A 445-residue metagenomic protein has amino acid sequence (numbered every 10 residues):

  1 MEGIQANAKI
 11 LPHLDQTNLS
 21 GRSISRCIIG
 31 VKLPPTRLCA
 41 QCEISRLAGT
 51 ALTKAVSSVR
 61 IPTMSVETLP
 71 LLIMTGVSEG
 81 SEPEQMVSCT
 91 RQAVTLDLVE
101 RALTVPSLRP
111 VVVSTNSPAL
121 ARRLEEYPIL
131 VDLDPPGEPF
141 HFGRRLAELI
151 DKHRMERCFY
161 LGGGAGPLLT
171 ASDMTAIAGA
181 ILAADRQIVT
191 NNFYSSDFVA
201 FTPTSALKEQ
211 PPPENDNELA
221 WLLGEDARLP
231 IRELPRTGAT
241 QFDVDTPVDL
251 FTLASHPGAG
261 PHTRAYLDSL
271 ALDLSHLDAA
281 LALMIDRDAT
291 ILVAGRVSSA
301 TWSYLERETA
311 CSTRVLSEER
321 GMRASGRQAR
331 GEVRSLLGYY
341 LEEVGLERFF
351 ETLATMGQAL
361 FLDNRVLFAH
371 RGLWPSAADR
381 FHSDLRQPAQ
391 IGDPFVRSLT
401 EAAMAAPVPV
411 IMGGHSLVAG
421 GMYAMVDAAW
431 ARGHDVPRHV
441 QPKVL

Functional and structural regions predicted by a protein language model:
L11-L19: Short hydrophobic targeting helices and cationic amphipathic motifs that mediate membrane/organellar targeting
C27, C39-C42: Cysteine-centered motifs
V59-S81: N-terminal nucleotide-binding beta1-loop-alpha1 segment
Q92-L108: A short, N-terminal amphipathic alpha-helix
R123-R157, D216, V396-L399: Short phosphate-binding loop-to-helix
P167-N192: Conserved donor-nucleotide/metal-binding helix-loop-beta segment in metal-dependent transferases, i.e., the alpha-helix
Q187-T204: Short beta-strand-to-loop element that shapes/binds the nucleotide-sugar donor at the catalytic cleft/hinge
E214-L445: Conserved alpha/beta core of the MobA/IspD/sugar-nucleotide pyrophosphorylase nucleotidyltransferase superfamily
